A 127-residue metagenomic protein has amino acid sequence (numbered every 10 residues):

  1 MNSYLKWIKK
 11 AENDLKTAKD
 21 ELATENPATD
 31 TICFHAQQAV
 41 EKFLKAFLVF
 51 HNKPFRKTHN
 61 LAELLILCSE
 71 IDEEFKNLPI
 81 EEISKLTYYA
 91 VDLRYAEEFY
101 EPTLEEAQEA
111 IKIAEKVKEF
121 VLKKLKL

Functional and structural regions predicted by a protein language model:
M1-L127: Terminal alpha-helical segments
